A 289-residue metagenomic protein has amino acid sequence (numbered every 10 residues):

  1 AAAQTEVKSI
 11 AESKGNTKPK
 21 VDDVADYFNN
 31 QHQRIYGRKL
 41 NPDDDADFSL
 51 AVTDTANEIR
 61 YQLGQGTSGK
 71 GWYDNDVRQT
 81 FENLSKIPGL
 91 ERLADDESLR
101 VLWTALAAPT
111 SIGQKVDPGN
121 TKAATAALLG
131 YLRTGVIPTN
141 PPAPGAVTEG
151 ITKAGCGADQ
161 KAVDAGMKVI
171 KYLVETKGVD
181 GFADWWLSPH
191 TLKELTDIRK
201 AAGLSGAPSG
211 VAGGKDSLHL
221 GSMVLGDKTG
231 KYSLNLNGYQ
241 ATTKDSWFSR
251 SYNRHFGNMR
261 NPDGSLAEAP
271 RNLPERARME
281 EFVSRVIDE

Functional and structural regions predicted by a protein language model:
A2-E289: HhH-family (HhH-GPD) DNA N-glycosylase catalytic core used in base-excision repair
